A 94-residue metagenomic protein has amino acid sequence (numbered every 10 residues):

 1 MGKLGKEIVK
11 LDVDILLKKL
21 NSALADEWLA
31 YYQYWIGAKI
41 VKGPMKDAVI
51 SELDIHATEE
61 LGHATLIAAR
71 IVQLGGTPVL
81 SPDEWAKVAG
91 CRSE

Functional and structural regions predicted by a protein language model:
M1-L11, Q33: Short alpha-helical hairpin
I8-L20, E84-E94: Acidic/His metal-coordination segments adjacent to aromatic residues that form catalytic metal sites in metalloenzymes
L16-D26, A30, H56: Amphipathic alpha-helix face/heptad-repeat signature
A30-G37, V41-D83: Conserved alpha-helical segments that form or flank metal/cofactor-binding pockets of metalloenzymes
